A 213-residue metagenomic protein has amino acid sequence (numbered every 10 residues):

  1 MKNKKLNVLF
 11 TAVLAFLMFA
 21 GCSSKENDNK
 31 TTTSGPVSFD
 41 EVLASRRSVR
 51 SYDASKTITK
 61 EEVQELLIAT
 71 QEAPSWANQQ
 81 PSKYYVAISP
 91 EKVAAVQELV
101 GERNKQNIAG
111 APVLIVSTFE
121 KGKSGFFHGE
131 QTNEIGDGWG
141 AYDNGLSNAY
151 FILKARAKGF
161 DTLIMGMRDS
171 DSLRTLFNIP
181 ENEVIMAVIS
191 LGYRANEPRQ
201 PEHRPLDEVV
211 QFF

Functional and structural regions predicted by a protein language model:
K2, N7, F19-F213: Acidic, surface-exposed loops and disordered segments
T11-M18: Bacterial N-terminal signal peptides
